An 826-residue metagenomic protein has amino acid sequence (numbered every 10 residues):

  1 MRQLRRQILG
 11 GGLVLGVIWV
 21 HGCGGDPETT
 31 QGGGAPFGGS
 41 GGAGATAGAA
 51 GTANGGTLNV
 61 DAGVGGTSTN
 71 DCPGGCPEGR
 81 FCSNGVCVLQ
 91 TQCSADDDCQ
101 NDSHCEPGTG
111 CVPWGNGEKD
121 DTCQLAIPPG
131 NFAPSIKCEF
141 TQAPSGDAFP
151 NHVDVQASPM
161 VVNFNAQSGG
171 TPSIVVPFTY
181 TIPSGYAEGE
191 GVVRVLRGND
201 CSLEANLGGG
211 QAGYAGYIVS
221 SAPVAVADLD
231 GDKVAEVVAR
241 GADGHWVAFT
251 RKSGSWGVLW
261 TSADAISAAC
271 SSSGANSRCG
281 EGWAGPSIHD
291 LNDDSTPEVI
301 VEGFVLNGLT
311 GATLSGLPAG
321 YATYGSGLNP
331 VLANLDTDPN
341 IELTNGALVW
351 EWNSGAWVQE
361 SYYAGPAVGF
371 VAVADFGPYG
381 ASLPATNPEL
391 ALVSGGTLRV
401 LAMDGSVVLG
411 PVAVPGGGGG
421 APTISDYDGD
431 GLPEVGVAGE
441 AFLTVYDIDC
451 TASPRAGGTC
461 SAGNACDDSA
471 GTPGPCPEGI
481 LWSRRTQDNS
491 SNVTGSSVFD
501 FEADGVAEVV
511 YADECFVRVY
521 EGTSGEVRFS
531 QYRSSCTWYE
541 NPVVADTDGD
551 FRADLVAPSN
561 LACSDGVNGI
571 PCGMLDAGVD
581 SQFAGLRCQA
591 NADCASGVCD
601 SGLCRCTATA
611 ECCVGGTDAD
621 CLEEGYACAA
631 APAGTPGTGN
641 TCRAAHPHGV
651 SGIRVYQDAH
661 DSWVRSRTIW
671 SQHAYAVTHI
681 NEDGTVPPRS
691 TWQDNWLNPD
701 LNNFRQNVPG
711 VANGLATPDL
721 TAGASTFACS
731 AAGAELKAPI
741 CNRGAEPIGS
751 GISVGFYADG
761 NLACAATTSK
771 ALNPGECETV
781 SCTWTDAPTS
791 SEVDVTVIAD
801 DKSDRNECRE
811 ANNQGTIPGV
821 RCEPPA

Functional and structural regions predicted by a protein language model:
M1-H21: Sec-dependent bacterial lipoprotein signal peptides
L15-C87, N101, C105, D576 (+1 more regions): Ser/Thr-rich, Pro/Gly/Ala-heavy low-complexity intrinsically disordered linkers and tails of secreted extracellular
G63-T69, V88-Q90, S94, V112-D120 (+3 more regions): Low-complexity, Pro/Thr/Ser/Gly/Ala-rich linker/spacer regions in secreted, extracellular modular proteins
S68-P73, L89-D96, F583-C588, A608-C612: Secreted/surface-exposed cysteine- and glycine-rich disulfide frameworks
F81-L89, D102-G115, D600-C604: Short, disulfide-bonded extracellular cysteine-rich repeat modules
G110-L715: Extracytoplasmic/lumenal domain signature
A712-A826: Extracellular/luminal regions of secreted and cell-surface proteins that mediate adhesion/ECM remodeling
